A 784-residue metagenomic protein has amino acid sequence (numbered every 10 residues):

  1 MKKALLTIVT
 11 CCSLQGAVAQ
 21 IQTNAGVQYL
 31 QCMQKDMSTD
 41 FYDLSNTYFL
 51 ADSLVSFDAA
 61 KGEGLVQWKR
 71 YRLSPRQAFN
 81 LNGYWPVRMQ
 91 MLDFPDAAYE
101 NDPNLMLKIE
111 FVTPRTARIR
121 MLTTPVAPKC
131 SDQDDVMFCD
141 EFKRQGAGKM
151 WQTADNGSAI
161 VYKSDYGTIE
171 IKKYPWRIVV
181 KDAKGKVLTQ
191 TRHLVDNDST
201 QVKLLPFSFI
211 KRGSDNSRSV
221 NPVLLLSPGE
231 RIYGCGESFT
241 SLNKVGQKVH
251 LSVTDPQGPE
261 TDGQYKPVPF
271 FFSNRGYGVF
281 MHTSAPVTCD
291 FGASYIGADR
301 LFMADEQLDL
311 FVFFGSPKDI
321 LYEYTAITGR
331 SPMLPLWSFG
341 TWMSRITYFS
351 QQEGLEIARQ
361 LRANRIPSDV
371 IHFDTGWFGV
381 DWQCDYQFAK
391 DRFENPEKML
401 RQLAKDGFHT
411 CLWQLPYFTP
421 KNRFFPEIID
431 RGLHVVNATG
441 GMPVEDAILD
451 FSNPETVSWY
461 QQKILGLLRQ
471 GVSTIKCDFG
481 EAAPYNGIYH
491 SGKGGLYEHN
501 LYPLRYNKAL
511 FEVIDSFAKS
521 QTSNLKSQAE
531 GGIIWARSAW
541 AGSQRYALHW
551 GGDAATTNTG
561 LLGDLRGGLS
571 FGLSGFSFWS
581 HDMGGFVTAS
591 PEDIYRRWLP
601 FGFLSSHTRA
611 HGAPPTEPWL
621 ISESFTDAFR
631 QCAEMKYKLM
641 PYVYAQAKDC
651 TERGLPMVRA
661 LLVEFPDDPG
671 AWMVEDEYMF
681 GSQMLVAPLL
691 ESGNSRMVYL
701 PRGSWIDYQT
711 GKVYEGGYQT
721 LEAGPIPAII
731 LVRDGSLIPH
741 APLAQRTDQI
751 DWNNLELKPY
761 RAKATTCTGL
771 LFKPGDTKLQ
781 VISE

Functional and structural regions predicted by a protein language model:
M1-A4: Positively charged n-region of N-terminal signal peptides that target proteins for export
I8-G16, A518-A529: Short, basic, low-complexity termini and linkers enriched in Ser/Thr/Gly/Pro that act as targeting/leader peptides
V18-I327, P332, L336-W337, I346 (+10 more regions): N-terminal accessory segment at the very beginning of proteins
T116-A117, A159, T168, R177 (+22 more regions): Beta-sheet entry/capping signal
L122-T124, S131-F142, Q190, S199 (+3 more regions): Aromatic- and carboxylate-enriched substrate-binding clefts and catalytic-loop regions of carbohydrate-active enzymes
F270, L361, L403, L510 (+1 more regions): Conserved, mostly hydrophobic/aromatic
S350-A363, V457-G466: Short, acidic/polar
F511-V513, F517, G532, A539-H549 (+3 more regions): Catalytic core of carbohydrate-active enzymes
